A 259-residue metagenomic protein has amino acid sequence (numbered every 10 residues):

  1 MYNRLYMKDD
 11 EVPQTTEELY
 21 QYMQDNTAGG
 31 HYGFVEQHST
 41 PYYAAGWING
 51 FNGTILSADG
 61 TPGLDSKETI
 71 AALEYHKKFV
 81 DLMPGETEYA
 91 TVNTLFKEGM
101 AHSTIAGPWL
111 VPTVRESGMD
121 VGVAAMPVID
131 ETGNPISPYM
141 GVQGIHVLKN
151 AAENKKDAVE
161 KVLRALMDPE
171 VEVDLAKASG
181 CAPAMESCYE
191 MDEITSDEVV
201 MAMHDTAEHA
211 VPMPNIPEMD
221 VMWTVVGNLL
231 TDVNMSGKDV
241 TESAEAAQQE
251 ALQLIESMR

Functional and structural regions predicted by a protein language model:
M1-V12, Y20, E36-A58, M140-L148 (+1 more regions): Periplasmic solute-binding protein
E11-L19, D232-E245: Short, charged, surface-exposed loops that flank catalytic or proteolytic processing sites
L19-D25, F96, V240-L252: Short, well-structured alpha-helical segments that form the helix of a local strand-helix-strand
Y20-T27, D59-E88: Glycine-centered hinge/linker elements that transmit conformational signals in sensory and ligand-binding systems
T27-Q37, D168-A178, I255-R259: Bilobed periplasmic-binding protein-like "clamshell/Venus-flytrap" ligand-binding domains
Y43-G46, A71-K155: Extracytoplasmic/periplasmic substrate-binding proteins
A101-H102, Q143-C181: Bilobed periplasmic-binding protein/Venus flytrap-like ligand-binding cleft at the lobe interface of extracytoplasmic
A176-D232, E256-M258: Long, aromatic- and glycine/proline-rich binding clefts that accommodate carbohydrate-like moieties
